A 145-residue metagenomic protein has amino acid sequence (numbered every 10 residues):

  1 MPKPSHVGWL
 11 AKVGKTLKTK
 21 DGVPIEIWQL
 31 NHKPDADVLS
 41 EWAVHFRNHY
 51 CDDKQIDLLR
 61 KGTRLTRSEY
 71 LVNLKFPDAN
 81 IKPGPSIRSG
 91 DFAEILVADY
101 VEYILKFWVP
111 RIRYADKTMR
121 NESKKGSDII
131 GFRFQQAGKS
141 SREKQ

Functional and structural regions predicted by a protein language model:
M1-K125, I130-Q145: Mixed-charge (Asp/Glu-Lys/Arg
